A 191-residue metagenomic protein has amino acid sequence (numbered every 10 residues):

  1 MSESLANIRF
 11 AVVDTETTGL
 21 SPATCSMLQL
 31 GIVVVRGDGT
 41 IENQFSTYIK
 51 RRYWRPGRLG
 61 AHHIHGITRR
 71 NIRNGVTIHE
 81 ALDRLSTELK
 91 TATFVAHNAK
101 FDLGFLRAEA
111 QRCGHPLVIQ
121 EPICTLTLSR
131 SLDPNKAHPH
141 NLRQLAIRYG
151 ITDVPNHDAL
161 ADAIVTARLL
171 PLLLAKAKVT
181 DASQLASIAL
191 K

Functional and structural regions predicted by a protein language model:
M1-I119, K136-H157: Conserved non-catalytic scaffold segment of RNase H-like nuclease domains
M1-L5, R148, A167-K191: Acidic two-metal-ion nuclease catalytic site recognized across multiple nuclease folds, prominently DnaQ/RNase D-T
A81, S129, V165-T166: Short Asp/Glu-rich motifs
F105, V165-R168: Amphipathic alpha-helical interaction segments
P116-S129: Conserved beta-strand -> loop -> alpha-helix junction used to position metal-binding or nucleic-acid-contacting
D162: Conserved catalytic/binding loops enriched for acidic/polar residues
